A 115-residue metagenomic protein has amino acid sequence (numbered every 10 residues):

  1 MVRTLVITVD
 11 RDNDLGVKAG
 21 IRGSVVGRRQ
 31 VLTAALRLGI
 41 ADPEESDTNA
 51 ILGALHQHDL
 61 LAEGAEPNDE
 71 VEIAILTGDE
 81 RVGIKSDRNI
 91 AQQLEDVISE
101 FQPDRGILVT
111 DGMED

Functional and structural regions predicted by a protein language model:
M1-D115: Soluble N-terminal domains of membrane-associated systems
